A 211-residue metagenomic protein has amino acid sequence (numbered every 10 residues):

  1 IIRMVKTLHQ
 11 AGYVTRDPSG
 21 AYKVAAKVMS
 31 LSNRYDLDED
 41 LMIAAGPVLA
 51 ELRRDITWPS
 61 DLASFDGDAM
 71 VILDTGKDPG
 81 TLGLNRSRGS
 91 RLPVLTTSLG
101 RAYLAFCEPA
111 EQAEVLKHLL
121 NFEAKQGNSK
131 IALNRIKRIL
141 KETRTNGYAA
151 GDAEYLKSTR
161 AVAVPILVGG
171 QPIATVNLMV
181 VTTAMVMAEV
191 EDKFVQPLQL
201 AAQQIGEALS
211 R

Functional and structural regions predicted by a protein language model:
I1-I43, A50, Q203, E207-R211: N-terminal helix-turn-helix
M4-Y13, K27, D61, A69-I72 (+1 more regions): Residue-level recognition of specific faces of alpha-helices
K23-L119: Amphipathic alpha-helical effector-binding/dimerization core of metabolite-sensing transcriptional regulators
M29-L31, N121-F122, V181-M185: A short, flexible beta-alpha/helix-coil linker loop
A45-L52, K117-A163, A208: Short, basic/aromatic recognition patches
K157-S158, I173-R211: Juxtadomain coupling helices with adjacent low-complexity linkers
I166-G169: Sensor-regulatory modules in signal-transduction proteins
